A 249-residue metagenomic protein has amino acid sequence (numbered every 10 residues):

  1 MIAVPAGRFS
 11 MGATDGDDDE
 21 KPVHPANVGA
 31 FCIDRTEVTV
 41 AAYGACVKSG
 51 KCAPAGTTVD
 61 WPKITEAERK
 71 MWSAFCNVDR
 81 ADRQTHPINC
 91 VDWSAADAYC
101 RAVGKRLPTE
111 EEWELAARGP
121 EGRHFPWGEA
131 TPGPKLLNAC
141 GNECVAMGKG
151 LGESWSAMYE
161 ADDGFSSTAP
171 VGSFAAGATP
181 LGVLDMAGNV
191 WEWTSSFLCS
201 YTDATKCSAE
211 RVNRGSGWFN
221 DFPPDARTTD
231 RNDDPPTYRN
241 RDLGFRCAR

Functional and structural regions predicted by a protein language model:
A3-V4, S10, T14-D15, T58-N232 (+1 more regions): Functional-site microenvironments in short loops/helix caps that host divalent-cation chemistry
D18-K21: C-terminal, low-complexity/hydrophilic appendages and adjacent surface loops of extracellular/periplasmic anionic
P25-A30: A short N-terminal beta-strand-loop micro-motif at the entrance of redox/enzyme domains
F31, G44-A55, V103-G104: Short capping motifs at secondary-structure boundaries
D34: An anion-binding catalytic pocket shared by soluble metabolic enzymes
T39: Acidic, metal-coordinating catalytic segment for phosphate/diphosphate chemistry, firing primarily on the Nudix
R241-R249: Short, structured beta-strand segments at or near domain termini in extracellular proteins/domains
